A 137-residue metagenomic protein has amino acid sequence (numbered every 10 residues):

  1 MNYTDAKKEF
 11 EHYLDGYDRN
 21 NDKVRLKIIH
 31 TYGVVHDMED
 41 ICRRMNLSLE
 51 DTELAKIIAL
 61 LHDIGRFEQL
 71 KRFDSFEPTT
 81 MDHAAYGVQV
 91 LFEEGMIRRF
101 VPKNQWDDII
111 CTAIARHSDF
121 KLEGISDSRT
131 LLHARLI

Functional and structural regions predicted by a protein language model:
M1-K8, I137: Non-catalytic interface/linker regions that flank or bridge core catalytic/transmembrane domains
N2-D5, L26, H30, T79 (+2 more regions): A generic short alpha-helical patch detector that favors 3-5-residue windows in or near N-terminal regions
K7-G33, G65-E77: Active-site flanking loop/helix segments enriched in acidic
K8, H36, Q89: Replace "anionic and nucleotidyl ligands
D15-Y17, C42-R43, D63, I97: Short secondary-structure boundary micro-motifs
H30-G33, D37, L54, Y86: Residues within well-formed alpha-helices
G33-R44, E50: N-terminal low-complexity or amphipathic/hydrophobic leaders
L47-I137: Divalent metal-dependent catalytic cores for phosphoryl transfer on phosphate-bearing substrates
